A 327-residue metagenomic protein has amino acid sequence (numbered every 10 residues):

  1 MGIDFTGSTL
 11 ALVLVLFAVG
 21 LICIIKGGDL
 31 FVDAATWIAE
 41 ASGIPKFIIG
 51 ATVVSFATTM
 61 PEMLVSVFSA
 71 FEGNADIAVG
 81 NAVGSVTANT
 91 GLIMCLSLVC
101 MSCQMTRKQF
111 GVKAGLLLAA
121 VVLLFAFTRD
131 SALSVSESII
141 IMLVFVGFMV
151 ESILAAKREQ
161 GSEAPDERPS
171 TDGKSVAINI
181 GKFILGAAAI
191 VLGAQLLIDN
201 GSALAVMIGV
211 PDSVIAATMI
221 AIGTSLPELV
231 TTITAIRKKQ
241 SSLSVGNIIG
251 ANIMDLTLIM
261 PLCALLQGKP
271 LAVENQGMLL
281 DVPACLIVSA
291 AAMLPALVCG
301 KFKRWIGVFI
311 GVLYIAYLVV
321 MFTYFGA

Functional and structural regions predicted by a protein language model:
M1-A327: Hydrophobic alpha-helical segments, chiefly the membrane-spanning helices and signal/signal-anchor peptides
